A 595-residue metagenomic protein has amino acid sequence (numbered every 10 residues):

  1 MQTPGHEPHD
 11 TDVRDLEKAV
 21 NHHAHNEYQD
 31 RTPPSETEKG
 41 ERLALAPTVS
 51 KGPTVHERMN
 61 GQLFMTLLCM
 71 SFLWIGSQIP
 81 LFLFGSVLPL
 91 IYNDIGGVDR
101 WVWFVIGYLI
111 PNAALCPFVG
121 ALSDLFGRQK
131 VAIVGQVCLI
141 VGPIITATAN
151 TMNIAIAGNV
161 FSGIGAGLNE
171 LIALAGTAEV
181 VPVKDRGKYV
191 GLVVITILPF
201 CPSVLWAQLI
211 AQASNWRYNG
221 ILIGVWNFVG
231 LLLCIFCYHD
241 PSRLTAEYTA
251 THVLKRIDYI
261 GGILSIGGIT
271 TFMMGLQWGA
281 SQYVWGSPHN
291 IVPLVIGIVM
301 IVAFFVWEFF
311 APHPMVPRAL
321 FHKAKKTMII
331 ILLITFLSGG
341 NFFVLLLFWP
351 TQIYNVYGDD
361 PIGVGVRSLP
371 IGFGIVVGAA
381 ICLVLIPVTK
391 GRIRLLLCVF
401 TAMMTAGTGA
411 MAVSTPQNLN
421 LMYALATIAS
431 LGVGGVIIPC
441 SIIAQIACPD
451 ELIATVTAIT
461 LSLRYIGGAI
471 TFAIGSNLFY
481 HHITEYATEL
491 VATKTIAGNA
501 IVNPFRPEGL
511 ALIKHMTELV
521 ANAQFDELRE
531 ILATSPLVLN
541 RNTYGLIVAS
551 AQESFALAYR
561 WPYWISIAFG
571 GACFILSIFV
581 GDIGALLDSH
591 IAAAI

Functional and structural regions predicted by a protein language model:
M1-P80, F84, N93: Cytosolic juxtamembrane N-terminal segment immediately preceding the first transmembrane helix of multi-pass
C69, L73, A132-C138, G142 (+12 more regions): Residue-level signature of the transmembrane alpha-helical cores of Major Facilitator Superfamily-type secondary
C69-F72, I79-P80, F84-L90, G96 (+3 more regions): Transmembrane core module of solute transporters
F82, L109-P117, G167, F200-P202 (+3 more regions): Residue-level signature of mid-helix packing/kink "hotspots" within the transmembrane helices of 12-pass Major
I91-Y92, L122-S123, A155, W206-S214 (+5 more regions): Interfacial helix-cap and linker-helix signal at transmembrane-aqueous boundaries of multi-pass secondary transporters
L115, G127-I133, N153, P361-N503 (+2 more regions): C-terminal module of multi-pass small-molecule transporters
L115-I260: Helix-loop-helix hairpins in multi-pass membrane proteins, especially solute transporters
S214-L333: Hydrophobic transmembrane-helix bundles of small-molecule transporters
